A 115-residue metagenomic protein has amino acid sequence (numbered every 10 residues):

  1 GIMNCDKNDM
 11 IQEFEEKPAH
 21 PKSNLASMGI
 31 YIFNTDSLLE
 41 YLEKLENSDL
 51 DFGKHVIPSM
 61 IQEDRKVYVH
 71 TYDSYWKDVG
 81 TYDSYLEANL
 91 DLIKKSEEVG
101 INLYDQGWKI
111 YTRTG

Functional and structural regions predicted by a protein language model:
G1-D36, E43-L45: Conserved core of the sugar-phosphate nucleotidyltransferase
D36-S37, E43-G115: Left-handed beta-helix
